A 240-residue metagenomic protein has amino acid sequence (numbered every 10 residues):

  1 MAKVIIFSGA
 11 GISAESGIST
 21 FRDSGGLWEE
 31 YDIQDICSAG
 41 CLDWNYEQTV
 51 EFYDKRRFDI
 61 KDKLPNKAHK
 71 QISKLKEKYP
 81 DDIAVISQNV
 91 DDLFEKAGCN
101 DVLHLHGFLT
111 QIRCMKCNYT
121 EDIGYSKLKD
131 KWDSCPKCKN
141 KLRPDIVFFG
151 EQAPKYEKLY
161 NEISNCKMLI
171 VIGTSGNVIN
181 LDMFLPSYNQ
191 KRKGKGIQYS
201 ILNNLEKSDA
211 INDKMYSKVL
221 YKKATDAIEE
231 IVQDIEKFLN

Functional and structural regions predicted by a protein language model:
M1-N240: Conserved catalytic core of sirtuin-type NAD+-dependent deacylases
